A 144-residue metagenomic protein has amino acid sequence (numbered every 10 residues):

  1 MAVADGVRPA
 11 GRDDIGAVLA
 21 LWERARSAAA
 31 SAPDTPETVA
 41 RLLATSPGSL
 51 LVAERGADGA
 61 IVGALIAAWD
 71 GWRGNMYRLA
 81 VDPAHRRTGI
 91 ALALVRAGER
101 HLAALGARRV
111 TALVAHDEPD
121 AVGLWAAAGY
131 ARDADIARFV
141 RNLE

Functional and structural regions predicted by a protein language model:
D5, P9-R78, D82, V95-A97 (+3 more regions): Acetyl-CoA-dependent GNAT
R86, A112-A121, V140-L143: Conserved beta-strand-loop-alpha-helix junction that forms the acyl-donor binding cleft
R87-R100, A127: Conserved acetyl-CoA-binding loop-helix of GNAT-fold acetyltransferases
L102-V114: Conserved GNAT acetyl-CoA-binding A-motif
D120-D133: Short acidic, glycine/proline-enriched helix-loop-strand junctions
